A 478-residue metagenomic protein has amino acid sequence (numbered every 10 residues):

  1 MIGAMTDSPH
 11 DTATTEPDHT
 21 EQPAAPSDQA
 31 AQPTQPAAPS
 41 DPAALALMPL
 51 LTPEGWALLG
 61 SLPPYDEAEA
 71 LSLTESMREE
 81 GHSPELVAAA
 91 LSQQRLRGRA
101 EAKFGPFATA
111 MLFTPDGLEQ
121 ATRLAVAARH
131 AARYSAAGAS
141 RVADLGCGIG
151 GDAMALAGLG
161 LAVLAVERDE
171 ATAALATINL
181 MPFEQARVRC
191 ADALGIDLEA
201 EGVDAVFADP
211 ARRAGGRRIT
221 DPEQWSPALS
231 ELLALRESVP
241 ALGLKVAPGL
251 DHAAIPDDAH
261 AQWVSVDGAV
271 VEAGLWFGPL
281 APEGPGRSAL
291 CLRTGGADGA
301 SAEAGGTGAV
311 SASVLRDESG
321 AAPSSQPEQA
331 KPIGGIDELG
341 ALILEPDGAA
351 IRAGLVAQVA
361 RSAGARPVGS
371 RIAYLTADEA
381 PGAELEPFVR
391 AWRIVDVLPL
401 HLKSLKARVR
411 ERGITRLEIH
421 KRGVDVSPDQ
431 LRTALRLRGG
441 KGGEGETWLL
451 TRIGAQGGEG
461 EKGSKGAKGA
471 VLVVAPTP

Functional and structural regions predicted by a protein language model:
M1-P478: SAM-dependent transferase fold signal centered on methyltransferase-like domains, encompassing both Class I
